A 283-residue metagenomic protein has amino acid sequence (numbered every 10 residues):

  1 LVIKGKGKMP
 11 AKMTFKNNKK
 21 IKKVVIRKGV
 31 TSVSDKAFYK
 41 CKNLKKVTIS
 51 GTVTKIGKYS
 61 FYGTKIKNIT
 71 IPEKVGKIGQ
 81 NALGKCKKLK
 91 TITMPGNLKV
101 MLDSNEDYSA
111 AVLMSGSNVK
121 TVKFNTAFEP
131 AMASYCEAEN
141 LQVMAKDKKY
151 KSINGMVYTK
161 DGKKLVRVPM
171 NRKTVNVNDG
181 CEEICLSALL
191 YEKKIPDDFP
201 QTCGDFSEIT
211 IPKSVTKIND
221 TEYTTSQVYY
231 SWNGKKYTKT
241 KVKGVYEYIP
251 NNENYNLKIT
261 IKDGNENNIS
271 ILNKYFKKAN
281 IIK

Functional and structural regions predicted by a protein language model:
L1-G7, K19-S32, K42-K55, T64-K77 (+7 more regions): Structural signature of tandem-repeat unit edges
P10: Short, conserved active-site loops that position catalytic residues or coordinate cofactors/metal ions across diverse
M13: His/Asp/Glu-rich metal-coordinating catalytic cores of metallo-dependent phosphodiesterases/hydrolases acting on
S34-A37, G57-S60, G79-G84, A110-L113 (+2 more regions): Consensus positions within tandem repeat domains that build extended binding/scaffold surfaces
K36, N105-V112, M132-E137, T221-S226 (+1 more regions): Short, aromatic/basic amphipathic alpha-helical patches
F38, F61, L83, E182 (+1 more regions): General N-terminal targeting signals
